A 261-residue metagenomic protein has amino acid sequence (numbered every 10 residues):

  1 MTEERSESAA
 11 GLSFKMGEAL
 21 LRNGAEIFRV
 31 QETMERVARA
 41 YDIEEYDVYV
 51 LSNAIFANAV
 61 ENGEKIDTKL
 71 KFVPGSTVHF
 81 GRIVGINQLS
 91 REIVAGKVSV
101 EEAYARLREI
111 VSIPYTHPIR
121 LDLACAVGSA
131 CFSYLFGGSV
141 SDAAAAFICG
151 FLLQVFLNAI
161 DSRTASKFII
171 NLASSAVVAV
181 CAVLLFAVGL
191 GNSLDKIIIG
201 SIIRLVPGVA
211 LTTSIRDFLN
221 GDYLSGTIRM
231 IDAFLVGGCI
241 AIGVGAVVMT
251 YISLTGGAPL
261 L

Functional and structural regions predicted by a protein language model:
M1-V98: Soluble N-terminal domains of membrane-associated systems
E4, S8, A25, R29 (+10 more regions): Conserved active-site and cofactor/substrate-binding residues in soluble primary-metabolism enzymes
R22, E26, R39-I43, R91-A95 (+8 more regions): Generic secondary-structure signature for well-ordered alpha-helical cores
G75-D142, D232-A241: Alpha-helical transmembrane segments and their cytosolic membrane-interface
E109-I110, L153-T164, T212-S225: C-terminal ends of transmembrane helices
Y115-D195: Core alpha-helical transmembrane segments of integral membrane proteins
A187-L261: Generic detector of multi-pass transmembrane helix bundles and their immediately adjacent loops in polytopic membrane
